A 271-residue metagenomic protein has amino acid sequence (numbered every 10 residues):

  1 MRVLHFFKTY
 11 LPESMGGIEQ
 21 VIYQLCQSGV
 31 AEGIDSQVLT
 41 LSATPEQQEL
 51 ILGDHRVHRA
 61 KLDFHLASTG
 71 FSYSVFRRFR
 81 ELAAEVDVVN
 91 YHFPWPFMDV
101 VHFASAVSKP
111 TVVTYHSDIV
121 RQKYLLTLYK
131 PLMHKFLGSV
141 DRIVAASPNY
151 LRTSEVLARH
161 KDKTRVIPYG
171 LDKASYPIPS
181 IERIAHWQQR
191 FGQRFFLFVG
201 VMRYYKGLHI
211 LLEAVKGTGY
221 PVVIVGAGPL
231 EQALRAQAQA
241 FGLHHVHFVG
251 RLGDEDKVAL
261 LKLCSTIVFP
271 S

Functional and structural regions predicted by a protein language model:
F6-M15, V21-G70: N-terminal strand-loop element at the rim of the active site of nucleotide-sugar-dependent glycosyltransferases
Q20, R194-G217, P229-R235: A conserved mid-protein helix/loop that constitutes part of the nucleotide-sugar donor-binding site
D87, F196, K262-S271: Acidic donor-binding loop of glycosyltransferase active sites
Y91-M98: Short His-centered aromatic/hydrophobic patch
L137, R251-L252, A259-C264: Short alpha-helical donor nucleotide-sugar binding micro-motif in glycosyltransferases
G138-I178: A short, active-site helix/loop in glycosyltransferases that binds the activated sugar's phosphate group
P177-F191: A short helix/loop element that forms part of the nucleotide-sugar donor recognition site in Leloir-type
Q232-D256: Nucleotide-activated donor-binding/catalytic signature segment of Leloir-type glycosyltransferases, i.e., the conserved
